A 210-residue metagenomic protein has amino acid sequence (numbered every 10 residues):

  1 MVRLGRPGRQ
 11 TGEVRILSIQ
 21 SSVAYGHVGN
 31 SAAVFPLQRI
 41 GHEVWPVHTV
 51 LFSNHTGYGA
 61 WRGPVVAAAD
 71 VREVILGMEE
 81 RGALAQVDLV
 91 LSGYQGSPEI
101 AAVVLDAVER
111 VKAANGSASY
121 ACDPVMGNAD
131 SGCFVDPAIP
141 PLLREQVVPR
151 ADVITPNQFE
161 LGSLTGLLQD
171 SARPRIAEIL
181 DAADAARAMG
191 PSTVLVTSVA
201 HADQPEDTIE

Functional and structural regions predicted by a protein language model:
M1-V2, V14, L37, Q158-G162 (+1 more regions): Intrinsic structural disorder
V2-C122, M126-A129: Conserved N-terminal subdomain of the carbohydrate kinase-like
C133-E210: Conserved phosphate/ATP/ADP-binding segment of small-molecule kinases
